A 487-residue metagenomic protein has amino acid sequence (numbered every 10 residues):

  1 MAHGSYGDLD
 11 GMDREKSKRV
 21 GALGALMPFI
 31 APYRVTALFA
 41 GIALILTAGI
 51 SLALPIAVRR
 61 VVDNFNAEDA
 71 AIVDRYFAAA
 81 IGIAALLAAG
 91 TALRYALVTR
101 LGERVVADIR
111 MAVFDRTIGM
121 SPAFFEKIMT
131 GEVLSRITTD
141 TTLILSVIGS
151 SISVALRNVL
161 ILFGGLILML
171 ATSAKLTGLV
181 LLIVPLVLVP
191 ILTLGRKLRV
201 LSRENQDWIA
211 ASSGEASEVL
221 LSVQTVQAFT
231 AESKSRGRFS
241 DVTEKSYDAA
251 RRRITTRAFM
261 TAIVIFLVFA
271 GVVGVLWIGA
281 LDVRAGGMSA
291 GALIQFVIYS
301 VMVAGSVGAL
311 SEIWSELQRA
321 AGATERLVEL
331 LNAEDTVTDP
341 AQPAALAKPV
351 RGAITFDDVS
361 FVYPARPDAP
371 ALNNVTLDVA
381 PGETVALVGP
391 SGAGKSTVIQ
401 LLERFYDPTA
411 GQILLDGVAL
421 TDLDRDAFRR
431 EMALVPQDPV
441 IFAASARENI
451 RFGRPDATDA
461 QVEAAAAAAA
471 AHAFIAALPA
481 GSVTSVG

Functional and structural regions predicted by a protein language model:
H3, D13, A37-G90, L97 (+4 more regions): Transmembrane helix-loop-helix hairpins at lipid-water interfaces of multipass membrane proteins, especially the type-1
D13, K18-G24, I30, R94 (+6 more regions): Juxtamembrane loop-to-helix connectors within ABC transporter transmembrane domains
G24-M27, V35-I56, R60, Y76 (+7 more regions): Alpha-helical segments in transporter systems
P32, T36-L46, S153-E204, V275-M288: Transmembrane helices of ABC transporter permease
R34, P122-A123, T139-I148, I152 (+8 more regions): An intracellular "coupling" helix at the cytosolic face of ABC transporter transmembrane type-1 domains
E68-I72, G82, L168-L182, R252 (+2 more regions): Helix-loop-helix
V113, T117, L134, V226 (+2 more regions): Helix-loop junctions and hydrophobic alpha-helical segments within the transmembrane domains of large membrane
A347-G487: ABC-type nucleotide-binding domain
